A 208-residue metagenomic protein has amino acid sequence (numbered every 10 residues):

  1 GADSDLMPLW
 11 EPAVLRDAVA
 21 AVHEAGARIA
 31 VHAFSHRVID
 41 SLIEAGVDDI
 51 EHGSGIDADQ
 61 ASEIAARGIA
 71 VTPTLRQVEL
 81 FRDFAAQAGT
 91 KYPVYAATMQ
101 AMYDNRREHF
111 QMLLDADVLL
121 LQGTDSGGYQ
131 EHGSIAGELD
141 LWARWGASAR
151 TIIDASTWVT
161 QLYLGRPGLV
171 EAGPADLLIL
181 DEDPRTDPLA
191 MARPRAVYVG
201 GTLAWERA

Functional and structural regions predicted by a protein language model:
G1-R107, A116, L121, S126-Y129 (+2 more regions): Active-site core of metal-dependent hydrolases
E24, Y103-D183: His/Asp/Glu-enriched, well-ordered alpha-helical/loop segment that forms or immediately abuts the divalent-metal
D183, E206-R207: Terminal-tail/helix-coil boundary detector
T186: Small/polar (Gly/Ser/Thr/Ala-rich) solvent-exposed segments that form structured loops/beta-strands/short helices used
A190-A192: Short, small/polar residue-rich loop motifs at catalytic or cofactor-binding pockets
V197: Short aromatic-centered micro-motifs
